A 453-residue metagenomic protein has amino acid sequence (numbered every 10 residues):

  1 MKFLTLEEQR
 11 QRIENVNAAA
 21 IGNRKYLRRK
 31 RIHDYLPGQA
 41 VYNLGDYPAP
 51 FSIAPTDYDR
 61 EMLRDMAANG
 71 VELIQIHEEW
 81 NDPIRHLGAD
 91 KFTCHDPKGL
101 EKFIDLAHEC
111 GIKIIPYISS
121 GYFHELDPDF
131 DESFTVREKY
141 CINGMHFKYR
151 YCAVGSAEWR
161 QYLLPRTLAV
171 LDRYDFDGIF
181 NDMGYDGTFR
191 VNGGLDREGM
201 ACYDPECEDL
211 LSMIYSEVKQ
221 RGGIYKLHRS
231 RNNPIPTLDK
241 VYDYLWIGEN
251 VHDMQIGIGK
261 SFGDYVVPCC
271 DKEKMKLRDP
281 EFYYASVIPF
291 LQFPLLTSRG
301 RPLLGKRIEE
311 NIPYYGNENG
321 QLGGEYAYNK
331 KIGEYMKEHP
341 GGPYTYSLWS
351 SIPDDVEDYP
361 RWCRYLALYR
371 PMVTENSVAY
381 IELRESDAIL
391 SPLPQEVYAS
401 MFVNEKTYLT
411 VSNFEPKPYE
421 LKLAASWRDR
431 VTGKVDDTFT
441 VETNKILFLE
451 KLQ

Functional and structural regions predicted by a protein language model:
M1-L36: N-terminal carbohydrate-binding accessory modules
P37-Q39, I74-I76, I114-I118, I179-N181 (+2 more regions): Hydrophobic faces of well-ordered beta-strands that scaffold small-molecule active sites in alpha/beta enzyme cores
A40-N43, Y47-T56, H95-D105, K113-Y174 (+1 more regions): Active-site-adjacent "subsite" loops/lids of carbohydrate-active enzymes
D57-N81, R173-D177: Catalytic domains of carbohydrate-active enzymes, especially glycoside hydrolases
E79-L100, D127-A157, Y185-E208, I214: Aromatic- and acidic-residue-enriched carbohydrate-binding clefts of CAZyme catalytic domains
C152-K240: Active-site neighborhood of glycoside hydrolase catalytic domains
E208-V431: Active-site-proximal substrate-binding groove within the catalytic cores of carbohydrate-active enzymes
D436-Q453: C-terminal beta-strand-rich structural cap/linker in extracellular carbohydrate-active enzymes
